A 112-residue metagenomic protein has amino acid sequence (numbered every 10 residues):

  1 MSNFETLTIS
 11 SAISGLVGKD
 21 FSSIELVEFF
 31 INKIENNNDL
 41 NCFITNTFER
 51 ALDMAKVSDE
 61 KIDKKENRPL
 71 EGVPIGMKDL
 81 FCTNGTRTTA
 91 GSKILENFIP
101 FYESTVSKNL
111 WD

Functional and structural regions predicted by a protein language model:
M1-N46, R50-D53: An N-terminal boundary/leader segment
N3-F4, T8, I31, I62-K64 (+2 more regions): Short, well-ordered helical secondary-structure segments
I24, N41, K65-E66, V73: Generic secretory/membrane-interface signal
N37-N38, K61, P69-N109: Enzymes and membrane/adaptor proteins characterized by extended Gly/Ser/Thr/Asp/Glu-rich, aromatic-dotted
F48-R68: Histidine-rich, glycine-flanked metal-binding segment
